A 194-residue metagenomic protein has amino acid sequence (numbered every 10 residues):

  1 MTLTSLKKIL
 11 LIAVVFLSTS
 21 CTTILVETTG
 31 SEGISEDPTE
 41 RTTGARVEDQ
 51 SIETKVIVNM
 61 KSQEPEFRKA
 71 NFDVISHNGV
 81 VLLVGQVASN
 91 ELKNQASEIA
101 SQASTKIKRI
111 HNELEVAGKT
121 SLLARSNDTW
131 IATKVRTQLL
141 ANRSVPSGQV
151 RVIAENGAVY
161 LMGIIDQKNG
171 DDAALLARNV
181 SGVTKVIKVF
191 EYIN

Functional and structural regions predicted by a protein language model:
T2-K7, V15, C21-N194: N-terminal targeting leaders
